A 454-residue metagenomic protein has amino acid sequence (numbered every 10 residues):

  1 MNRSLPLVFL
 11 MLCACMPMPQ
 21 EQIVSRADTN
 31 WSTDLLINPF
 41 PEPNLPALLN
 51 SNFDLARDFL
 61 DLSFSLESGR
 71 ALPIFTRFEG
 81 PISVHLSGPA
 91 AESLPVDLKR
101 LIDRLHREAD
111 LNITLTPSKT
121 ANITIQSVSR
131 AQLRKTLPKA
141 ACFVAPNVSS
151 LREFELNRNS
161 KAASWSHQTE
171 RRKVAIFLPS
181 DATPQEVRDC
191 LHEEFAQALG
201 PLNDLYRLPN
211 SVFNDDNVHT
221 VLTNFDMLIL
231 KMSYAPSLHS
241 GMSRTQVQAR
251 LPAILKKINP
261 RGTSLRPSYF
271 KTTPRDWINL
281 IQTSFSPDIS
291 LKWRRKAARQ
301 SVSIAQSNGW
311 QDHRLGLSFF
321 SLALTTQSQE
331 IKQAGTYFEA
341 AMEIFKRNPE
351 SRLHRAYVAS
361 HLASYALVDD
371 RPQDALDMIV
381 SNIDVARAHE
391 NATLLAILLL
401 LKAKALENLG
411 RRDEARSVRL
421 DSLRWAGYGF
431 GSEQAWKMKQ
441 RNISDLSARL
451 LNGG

Functional and structural regions predicted by a protein language model:
M16-S83: Disordered inhibitory propeptide/activation segment of secreted metzincin zinc metalloprotease zymogens, centered on
P17-I23, S68-G69, S149-E186, L205-H313 (+4 more regions): Metalloprotease/metallohydrolase-associated module, dominated by Zn2+-dependent proteases
P95-A198, L202-L208, G316: Metzincin-family zinc-dependent endopeptidase catalytic domain
F285-V302, Q329-A340, R371-V380: Helix-turn-helix repeat elements of alpha-solenoid scaffolds
W310, P349-E350, E390, F430: Structural signature of alpha-solenoid helical repeat scaffolds
V380-D384, R412-F430: TPR/TPR-like (Sel1-like) alpha-helical repeat modules
